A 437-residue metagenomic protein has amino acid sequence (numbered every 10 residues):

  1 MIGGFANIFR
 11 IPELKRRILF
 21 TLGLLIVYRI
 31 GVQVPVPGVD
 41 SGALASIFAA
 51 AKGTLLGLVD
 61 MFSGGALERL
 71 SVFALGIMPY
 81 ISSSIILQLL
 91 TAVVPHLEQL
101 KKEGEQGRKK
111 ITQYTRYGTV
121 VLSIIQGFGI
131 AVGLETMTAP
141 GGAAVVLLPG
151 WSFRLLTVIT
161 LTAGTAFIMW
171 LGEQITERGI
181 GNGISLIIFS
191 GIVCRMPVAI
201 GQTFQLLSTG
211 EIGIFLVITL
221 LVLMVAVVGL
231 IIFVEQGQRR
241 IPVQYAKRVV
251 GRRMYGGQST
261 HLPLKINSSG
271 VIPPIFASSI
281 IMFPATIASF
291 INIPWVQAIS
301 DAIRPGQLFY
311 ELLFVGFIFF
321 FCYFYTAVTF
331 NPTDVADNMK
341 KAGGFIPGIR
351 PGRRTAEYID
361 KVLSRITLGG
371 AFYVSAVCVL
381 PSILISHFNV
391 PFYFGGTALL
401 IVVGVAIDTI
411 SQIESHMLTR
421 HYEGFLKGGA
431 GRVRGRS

Functional and structural regions predicted by a protein language model:
M1-K101, Q106-S437: N-terminal cationic and glycine-rich segments that engage phosphates or anionic surfaces
